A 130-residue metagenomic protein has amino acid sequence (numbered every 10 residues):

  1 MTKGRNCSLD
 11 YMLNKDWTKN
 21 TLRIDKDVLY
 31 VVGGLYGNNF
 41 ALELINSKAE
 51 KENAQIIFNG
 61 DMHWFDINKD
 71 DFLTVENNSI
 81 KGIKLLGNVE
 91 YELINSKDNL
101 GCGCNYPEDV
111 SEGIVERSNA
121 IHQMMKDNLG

Functional and structural regions predicted by a protein language model:
M1-N78: N-terminal active-site segment of His-dependent metallophosphoesterases
F65-G130: Active-site neighborhood of divalent metal-dependent phosphoester bond hydrolases
